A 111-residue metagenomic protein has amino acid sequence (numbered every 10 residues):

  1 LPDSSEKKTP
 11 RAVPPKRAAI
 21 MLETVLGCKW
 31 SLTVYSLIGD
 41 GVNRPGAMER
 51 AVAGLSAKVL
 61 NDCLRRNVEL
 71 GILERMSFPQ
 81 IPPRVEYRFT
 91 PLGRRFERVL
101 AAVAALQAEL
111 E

Functional and structural regions predicted by a protein language model:
L1-P14: Long, low-complexity, charged/polar intrinsically disordered regions in eukaryotic proteins
V13-V59, Q80, E86: N-terminal helix-turn-helix DNA-binding core of bacterial DNA-binding proteins
K16-A19, F96-E111: Hydrophobic alpha-helical core bundles mediating ligand binding, dimerization, or RNAP-core interactions
L60-N67: Basic amphipathic alpha-helical segments that dock to polyanions
P79-A102: Basic, amphipathic "hinge/linker" alpha-helix immediately C-terminal to the N-terminal HTH DNA-binding motif
